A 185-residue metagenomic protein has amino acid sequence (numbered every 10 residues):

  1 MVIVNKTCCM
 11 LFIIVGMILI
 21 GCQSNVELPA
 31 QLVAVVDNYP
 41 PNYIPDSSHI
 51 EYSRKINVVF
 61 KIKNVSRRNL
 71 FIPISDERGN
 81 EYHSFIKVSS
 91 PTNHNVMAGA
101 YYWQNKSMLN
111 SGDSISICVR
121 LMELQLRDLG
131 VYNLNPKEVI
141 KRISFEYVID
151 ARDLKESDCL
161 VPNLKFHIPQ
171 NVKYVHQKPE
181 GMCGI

Functional and structural regions predicted by a protein language model:
M1-M10: Bacterial N-terminal signal peptides that target proteins for export
I18-G21: C-terminal motif of bacterial Sec signal peptides marking the signal peptidase cleavage site
Q23-S53: Low-complexity, acidic Ser/Thr/Pro/Gly-rich terminal tails and inter-domain linkers that flank the onset of structured
D46-S48, W103-M108, G130-Y132: Beta-strand-rich interaction surfaces with strong enrichment in secreted/lumenal proteins
S53, N110-D113, C118-R120: Solvent-exposed, conformationally flexible loop/turn segments
I56-N64: Short, well-ordered beta-strand segments enriched in hydrophobic/aromatic residues
R67-S114: The feature marks short-to-medium sequence segments in extracytoplasmic or secretory-pathway proteins
I115, L121-I185: Surface-exposed edge beta-strand/loop patches
